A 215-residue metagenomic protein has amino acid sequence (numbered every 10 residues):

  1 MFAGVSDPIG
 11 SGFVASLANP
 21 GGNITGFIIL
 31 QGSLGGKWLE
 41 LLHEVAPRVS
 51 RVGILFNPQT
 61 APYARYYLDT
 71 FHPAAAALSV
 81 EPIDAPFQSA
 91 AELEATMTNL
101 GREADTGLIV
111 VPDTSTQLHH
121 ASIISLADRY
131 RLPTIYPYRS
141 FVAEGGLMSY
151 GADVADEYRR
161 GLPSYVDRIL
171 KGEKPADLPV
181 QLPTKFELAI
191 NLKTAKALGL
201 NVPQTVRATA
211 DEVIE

Functional and structural regions predicted by a protein language model:
M1-E215: Short hydrophobic alpha-helices and adjacent helix-cap/hinge residues
